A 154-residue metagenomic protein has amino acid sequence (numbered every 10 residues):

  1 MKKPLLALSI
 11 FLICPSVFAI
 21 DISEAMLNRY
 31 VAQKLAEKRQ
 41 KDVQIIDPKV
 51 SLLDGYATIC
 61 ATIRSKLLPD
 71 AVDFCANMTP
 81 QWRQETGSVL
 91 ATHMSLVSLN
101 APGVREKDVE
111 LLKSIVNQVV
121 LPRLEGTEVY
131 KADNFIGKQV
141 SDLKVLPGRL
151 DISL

Functional and structural regions predicted by a protein language model:
P4-C14: Sec-dependent N-terminal signal peptides
F18-L154: Extracellular/lumenal and peripheral-membrane lipid-interaction modules
